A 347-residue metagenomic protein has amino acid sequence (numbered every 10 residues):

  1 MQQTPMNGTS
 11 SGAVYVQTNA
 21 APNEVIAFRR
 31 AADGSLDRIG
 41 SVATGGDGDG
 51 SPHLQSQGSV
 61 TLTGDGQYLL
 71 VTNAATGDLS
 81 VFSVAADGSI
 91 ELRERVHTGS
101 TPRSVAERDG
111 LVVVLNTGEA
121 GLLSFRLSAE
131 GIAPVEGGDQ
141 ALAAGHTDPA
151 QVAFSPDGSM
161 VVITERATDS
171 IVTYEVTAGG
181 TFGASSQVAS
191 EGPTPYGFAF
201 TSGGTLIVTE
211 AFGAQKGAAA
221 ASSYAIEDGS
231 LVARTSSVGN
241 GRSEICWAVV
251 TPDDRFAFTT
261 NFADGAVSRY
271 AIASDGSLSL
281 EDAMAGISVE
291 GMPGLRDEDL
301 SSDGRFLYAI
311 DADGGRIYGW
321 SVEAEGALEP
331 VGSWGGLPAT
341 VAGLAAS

Functional and structural regions predicted by a protein language model:
Q2-T9, G45-D65, V96-L111, A141-M160 (+5 more regions): Beta-rich, blade/repeat-based domains predominating in secreted/periplasmic proteins but also intracellular
V16, V71, V114, I163 (+3 more regions): Residue position within the beta-strands of beta-propeller blades
N19-A20, R30, A74, V84 (+9 more regions): Short loop/turn segments immediately following the C-termini of beta-strands
P22-I26, D78-S80, G121-L123, S170-T173 (+3 more regions): Structural motif
F28-L36, F82-G88, S124-A133, Y174-T181 (+3 more regions): Short loop/turn segments immediately following beta-strands, especially the blade-tip and inter-blade linker loops
I39-S51, E91-V96, E136-L142, G183-A189 (+3 more regions): A short beta-strand motif characteristic of beta-propeller blades
V114-R126, A133-G179, G183-G197: Aromatic- and glycine-enriched pocket-lining scaffold segments that form the walls of small-molecule binding clefts
A312-S347: Blade-level signature of beta-propeller repeat domains, shared across WD40, Kelch, NHL, RCC1 and BNR/Asp-box propellers
